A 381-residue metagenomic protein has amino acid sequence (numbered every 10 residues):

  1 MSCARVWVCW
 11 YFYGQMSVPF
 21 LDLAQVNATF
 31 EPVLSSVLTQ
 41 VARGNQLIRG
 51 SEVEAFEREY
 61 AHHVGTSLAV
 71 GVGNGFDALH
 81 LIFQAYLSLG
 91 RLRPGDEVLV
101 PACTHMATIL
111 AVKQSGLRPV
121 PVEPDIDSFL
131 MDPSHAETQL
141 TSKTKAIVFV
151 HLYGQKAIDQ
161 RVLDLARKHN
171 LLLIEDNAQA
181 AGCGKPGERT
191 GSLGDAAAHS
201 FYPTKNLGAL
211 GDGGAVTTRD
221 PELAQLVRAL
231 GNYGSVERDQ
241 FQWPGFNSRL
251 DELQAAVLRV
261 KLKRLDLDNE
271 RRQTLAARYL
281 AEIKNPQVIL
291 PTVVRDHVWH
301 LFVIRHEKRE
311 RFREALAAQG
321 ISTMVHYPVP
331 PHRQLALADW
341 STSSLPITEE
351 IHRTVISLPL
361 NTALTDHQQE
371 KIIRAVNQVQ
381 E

Functional and structural regions predicted by a protein language model:
C3, W7-Q46, S51, P359: N-terminal "arm"/small-domain region of PLP-dependent enzymes with the aminotransferase-like
Y13, A24, V53-R58, H63-V70 (+6 more regions): PLP-dependent aminotransferase class I/II
P32, L92, R272: Pyridoxal 5′-phosphate
Q46, S51-E97, A111-S115, P121: Phosphate-binding glycine-rich loop
C103-I109: Conserved coil-to-alpha-helix start sites within the AMP-binding
S115, K168-H169, Q319: Helix C-cap/helix->beta junction micro-motif
R118-S128, M324: Short beta-strand->loop structural element characteristic of the AMP-binding/adenylate-forming
D127-A209, A215-T217, S357: Active-site phosphate-binding strand-loop segment of PLP-dependent enzymes
